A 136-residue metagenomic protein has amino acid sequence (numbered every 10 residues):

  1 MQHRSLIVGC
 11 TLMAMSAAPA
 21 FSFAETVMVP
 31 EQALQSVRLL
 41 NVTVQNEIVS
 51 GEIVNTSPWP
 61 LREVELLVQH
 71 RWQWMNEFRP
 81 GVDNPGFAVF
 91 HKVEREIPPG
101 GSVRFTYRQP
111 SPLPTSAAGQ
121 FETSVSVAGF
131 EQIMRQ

Functional and structural regions predicted by a protein language model:
M1-C10: Bacterial N-terminal signal peptides that target proteins for export
A17-P19: N-terminal signal peptide c-region/cleavage motif recognized by signal peptidases
F23-S50, E131-Q136: Low-complexity, acidic Ser/Thr/Pro/Gly-rich terminal tails and inter-domain linkers that flank the onset of structured
L39-L40, H91-I97: Beta-strand-rich interaction surfaces with strong enrichment in secreted/lumenal proteins
I53-P58: Asparagine-centered strand-capping/turn motif at beta-strand->loop junctions
W59-F78: Short acidic, flexible loop segments centered on an aromatic residue
E77-K92: Short beta-strand and strand-turn-strand segments in soluble, beta-rich domains
D83-G86, P98-Q136: Terminal connector regions
